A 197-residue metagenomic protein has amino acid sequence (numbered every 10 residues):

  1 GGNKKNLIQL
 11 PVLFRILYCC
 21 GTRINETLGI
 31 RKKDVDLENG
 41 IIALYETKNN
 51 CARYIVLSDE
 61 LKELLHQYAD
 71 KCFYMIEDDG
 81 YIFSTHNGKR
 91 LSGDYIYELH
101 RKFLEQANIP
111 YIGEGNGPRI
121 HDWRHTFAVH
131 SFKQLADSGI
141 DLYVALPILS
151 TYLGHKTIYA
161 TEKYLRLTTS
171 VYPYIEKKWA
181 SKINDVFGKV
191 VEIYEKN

Functional and structural regions predicted by a protein language model:
G1-N197: Conserved catalytic core of the tyrosine transesterase superfamily
